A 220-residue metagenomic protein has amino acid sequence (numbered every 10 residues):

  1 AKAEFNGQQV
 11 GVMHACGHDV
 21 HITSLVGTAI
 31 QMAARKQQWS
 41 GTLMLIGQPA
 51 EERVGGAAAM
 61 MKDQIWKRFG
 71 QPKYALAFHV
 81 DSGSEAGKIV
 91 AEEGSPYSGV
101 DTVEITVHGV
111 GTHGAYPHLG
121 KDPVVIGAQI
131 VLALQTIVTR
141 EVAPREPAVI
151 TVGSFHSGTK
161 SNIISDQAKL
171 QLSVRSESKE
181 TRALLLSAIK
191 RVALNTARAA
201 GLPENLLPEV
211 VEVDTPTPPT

Functional and structural regions predicted by a protein language model:
K2-M13, D19-V20, M32, Q37-I163: Histidine/acidic-residue-rich, glycine-tolerant segments that coordinate divalent metal ions
H14-A15, P117, K179-L184: Ordered, soluble secondary-structure elements with a strong preference for glycine-centered loop motifs and nearby
I22, V54-G55, K179, A183: Loop/helix-junction capping segments adjacent to catalytic residues or to phosphate/diphosphate-binding pockets
I22-A29: DPxDG-like acidic metal-binding loop motif
L25, A57-A58, L186, K190: Amphipathic alpha-helical segments in well-structured domains
A29, A57, L194: Short glycine-/small-residue-rich flexible loop motifs, especially phosphate/cofactor-binding loops
I30-Q37, G201, N205: Alpha-helix C-terminal capping segments
V125-T220: Metal-dependent amide/peptide-bond hydrolase catalytic core, centered on the "pita-bread" metallohydrolase fold
